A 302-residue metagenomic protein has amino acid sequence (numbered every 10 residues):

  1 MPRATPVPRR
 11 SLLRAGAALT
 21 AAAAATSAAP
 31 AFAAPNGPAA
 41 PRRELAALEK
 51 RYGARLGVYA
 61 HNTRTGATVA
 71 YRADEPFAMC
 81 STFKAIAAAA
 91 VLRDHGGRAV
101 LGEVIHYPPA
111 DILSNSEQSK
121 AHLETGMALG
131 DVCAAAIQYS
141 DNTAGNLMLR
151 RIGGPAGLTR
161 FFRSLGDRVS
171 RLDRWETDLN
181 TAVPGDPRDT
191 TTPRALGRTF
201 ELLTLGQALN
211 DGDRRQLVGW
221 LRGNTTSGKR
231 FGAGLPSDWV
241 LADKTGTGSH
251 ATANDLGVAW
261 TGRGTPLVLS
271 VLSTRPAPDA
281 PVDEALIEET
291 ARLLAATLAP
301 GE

Functional and structural regions predicted by a protein language model:
P2-T20, A34-A46, R151, T199 (+3 more regions): Structured C-terminal helix/loop/strand segments within mature extracytoplasmic catalytic/sensor domains
A31-A78, A296-T297: Beta-lactamase-like hydrolase cores
Y52-R55, L149-L205: Mid-domain, small-residue-enriched loop/turn segments at the edges of structured enzyme/sensor domains
H61-T63, I137-S140, I152, W175 (+1 more regions): Active-site-proximal beta-strand/loop segments in catalytic clefts of secreted hydrolases
T63, E103-Q118, I152-G153: Acidic helix-start/capping segments at beta-turn-to-alpha-helix junctions
G66, F77-Y107, L269: Active-site SXXK
I112-M148, P155, D189: Conserved catalytic neighborhood of penicillin-recognizing serine enzymes
